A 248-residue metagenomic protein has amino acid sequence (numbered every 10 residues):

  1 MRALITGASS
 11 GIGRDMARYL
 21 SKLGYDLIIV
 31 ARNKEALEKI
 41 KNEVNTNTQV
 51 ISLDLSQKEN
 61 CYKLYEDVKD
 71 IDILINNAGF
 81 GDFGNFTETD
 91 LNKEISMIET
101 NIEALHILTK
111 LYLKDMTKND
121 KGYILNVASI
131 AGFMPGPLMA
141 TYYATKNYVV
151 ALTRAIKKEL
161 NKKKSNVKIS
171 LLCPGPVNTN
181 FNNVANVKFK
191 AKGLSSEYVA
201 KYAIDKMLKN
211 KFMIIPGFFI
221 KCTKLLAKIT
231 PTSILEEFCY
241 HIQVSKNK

Functional and structural regions predicted by a protein language model:
S9-S10: Conserved glycine-rich cofactor-binding loop
L23-K39: Conserved glycine-rich Rossmann-like NAD(P)H-binding loop of the short-chain dehydrogenase/reductase
N77-D82: Conserved NAD(P)H cofactor-binding loop of Rossmann-fold oxidoreductase domains
N85-F86, K93-I98: Substrate-binding pocket helix/loop in short-chain dehydrogenase/reductase
T109, T145: Active-site helix of classical SDR
S129: Residue(s) in the substrate-gating loop at a strand-loop-helix junction that position the organic substrate next
L171, K188-K224: C-terminal helical subdomain
